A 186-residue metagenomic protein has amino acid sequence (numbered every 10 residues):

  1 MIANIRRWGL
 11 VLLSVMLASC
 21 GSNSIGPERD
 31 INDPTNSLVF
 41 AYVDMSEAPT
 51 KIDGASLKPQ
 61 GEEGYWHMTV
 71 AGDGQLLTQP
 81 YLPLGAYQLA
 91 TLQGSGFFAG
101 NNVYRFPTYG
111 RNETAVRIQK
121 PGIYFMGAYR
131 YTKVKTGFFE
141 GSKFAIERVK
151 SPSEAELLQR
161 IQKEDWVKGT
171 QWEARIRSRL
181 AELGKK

Functional and structural regions predicted by a protein language model:
M1-G9: Bacterial N-terminal signal peptides that target proteins for export
G9-S19: Bacterial N-terminal signal peptides
C20-G61, G94-K186: Primarily secretory-pathway and cell-envelope proteins
Y65-D73: Short, acidic Ser/Thr/Gly-rich low-complexity loop/linker segments typical of extracellular and cell-surface proteins
W66-H67, T78, E113-V116: Beta-strand-rich interaction surfaces with strong enrichment in secreted/lumenal proteins
G72-Q75, Y109-R111: Short, solvent-exposed coil/turn segments
G74-A86, L92-G96: Short Pro-Gly-centered beta-turn/loop motif in secreted/extracellular proteins
